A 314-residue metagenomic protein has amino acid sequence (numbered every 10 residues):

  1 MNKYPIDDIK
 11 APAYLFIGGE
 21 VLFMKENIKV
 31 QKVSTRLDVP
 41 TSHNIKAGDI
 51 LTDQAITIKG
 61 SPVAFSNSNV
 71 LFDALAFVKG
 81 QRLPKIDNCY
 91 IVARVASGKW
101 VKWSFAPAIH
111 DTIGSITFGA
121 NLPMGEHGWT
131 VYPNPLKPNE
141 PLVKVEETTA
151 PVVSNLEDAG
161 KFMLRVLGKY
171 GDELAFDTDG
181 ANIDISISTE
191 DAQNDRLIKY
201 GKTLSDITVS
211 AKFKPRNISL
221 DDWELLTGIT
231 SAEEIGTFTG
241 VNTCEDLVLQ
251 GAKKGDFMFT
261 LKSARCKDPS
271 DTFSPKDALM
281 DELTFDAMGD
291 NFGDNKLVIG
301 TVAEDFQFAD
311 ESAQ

Functional and structural regions predicted by a protein language model:
M1, S61-R82, P138-A150, R216-T237: Charged, amphipathic alpha-helical segments
M1-V70, V101-E126, V152-W223, S263-D281: Solvent-exposed edge beta-strands and adjacent loop segments that serve as assembly or binding interfaces
I28, L71-A76, K102-A108, E140-E147 (+3 more regions): Short, tandemly repeated low-complexity microdomains enriched for cysteine and small residues
K32, V95, P133, I185-I187 (+2 more regions): Residues on the solvent-exposed faces and adjacent turns of beta-rich solenoids used to engage binding targets
F72-K102, I229-F257: Short, acidic/charged, Gly/Pro-enriched secondary-structure junctions
G98, K254-D256, C266-D268, D290-F292: Short Gly/Pro-enriched loop/turn and capping motifs at secondary-structure junctions
A106, Y132, A252, K262-A264 (+1 more regions): Short, loop-centered acidic/histidine patches that primarily coordinate divalent metals
T130-S154, L279-Q314: Protruding loop/beta-arch "assembly-hinge" segments enriched in small, turn-prone residues
